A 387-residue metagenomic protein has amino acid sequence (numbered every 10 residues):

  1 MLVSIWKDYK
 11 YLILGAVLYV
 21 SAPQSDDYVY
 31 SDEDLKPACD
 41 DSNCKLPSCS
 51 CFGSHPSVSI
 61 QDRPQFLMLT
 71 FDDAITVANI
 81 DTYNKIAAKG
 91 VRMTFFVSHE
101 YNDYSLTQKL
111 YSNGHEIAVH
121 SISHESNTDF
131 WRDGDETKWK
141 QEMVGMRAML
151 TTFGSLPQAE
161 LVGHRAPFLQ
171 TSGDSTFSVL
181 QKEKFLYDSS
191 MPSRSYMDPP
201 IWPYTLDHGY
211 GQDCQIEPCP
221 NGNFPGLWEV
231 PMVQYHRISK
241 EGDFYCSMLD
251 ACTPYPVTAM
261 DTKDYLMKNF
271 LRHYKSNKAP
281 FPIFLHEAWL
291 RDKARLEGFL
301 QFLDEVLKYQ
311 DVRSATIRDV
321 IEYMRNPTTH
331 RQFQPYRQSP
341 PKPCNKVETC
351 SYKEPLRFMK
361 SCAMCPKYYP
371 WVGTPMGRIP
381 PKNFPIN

Functional and structural regions predicted by a protein language model:
M1-I5: N-terminal secretory signal peptides that target proteins for export/translocation
K7-P23: Cleavable N-terminal signal peptides of Sec/SRP-targeted secreted and luminal proteins
V17, P167, P231-V233, H286: Structured loops at beta-to-helix junctions and adjacent beta-edge loops in soluble globular domains
D26-A118, S123-N127, R147-S172, T176-S178 (+12 more regions): Active-site beta->alpha N-cap acidic-glycine motif
S123-S155, W202-K275, R295: Alpha-helical scaffold elements lining the catalytic groove of polysaccharide deacetylases
F333-K342: Acidic, Ser/Thr-rich peripheral helices and adjacent loops at domain boundaries
